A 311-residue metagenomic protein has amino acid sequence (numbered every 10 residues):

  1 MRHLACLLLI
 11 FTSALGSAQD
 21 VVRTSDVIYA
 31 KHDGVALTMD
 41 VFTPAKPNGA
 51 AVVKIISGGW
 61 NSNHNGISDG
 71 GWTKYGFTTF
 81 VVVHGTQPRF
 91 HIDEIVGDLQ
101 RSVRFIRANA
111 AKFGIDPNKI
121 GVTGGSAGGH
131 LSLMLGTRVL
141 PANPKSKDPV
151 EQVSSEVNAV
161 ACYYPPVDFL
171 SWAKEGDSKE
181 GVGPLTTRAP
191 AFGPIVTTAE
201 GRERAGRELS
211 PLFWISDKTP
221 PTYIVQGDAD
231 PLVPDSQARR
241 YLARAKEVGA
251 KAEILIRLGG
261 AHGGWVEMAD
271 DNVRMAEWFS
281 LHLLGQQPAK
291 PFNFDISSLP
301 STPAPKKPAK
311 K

Functional and structural regions predicted by a protein language model:
Q19-P47: N-terminal cap/lid segment of alpha/beta-hydrolase-fold proteins
H32, G136, S171-W214, P220 (+1 more regions): Mobile cap/lid helix-loop segments that gate and shape the active-site cleft of serine hydrolases
N48-G59: Short beta-strand element of the alpha/beta-hydrolase
H64-V81: Short amphipathic alpha-helix adjacent to the substrate-entry channel of hydrolases
F90-A111: Alpha/beta-hydrolase active-site loop
R104-D177, K307: Primarily recognizes the serine-hydrolase "nucleophile elbow" in alpha/beta-hydrolase and SGNH/GDSL folds
K218, Y223-Q226, D230: Short beta-strand/loop motif that positions the catalytic acidic residue of the alpha/beta-hydrolase fold
P231-R240: Conserved alpha/beta-hydrolase "acid-adjacent" motif
